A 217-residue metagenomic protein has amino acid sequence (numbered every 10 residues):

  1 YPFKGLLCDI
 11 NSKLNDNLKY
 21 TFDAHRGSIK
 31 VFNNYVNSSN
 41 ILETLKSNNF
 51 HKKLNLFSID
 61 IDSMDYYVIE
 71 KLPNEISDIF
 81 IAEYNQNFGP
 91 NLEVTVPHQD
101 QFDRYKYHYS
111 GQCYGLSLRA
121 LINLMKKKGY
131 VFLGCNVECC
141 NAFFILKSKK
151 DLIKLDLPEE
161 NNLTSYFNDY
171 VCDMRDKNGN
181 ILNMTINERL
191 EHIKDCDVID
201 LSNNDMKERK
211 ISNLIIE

Functional and structural regions predicted by a protein language model:
Y1, T44, N91-E217: Rossmann-like AdoMet/SAM-dependent catalytic core
Y1-S47, L56-I59, Q86-G89, D176-N180: SAM cofactor-binding core of SAM-dependent methyltransferases, primarily the Rossmann-like beta-alpha-beta module
S12-L14, N37-S38, D62-M64, N85-N87 (+2 more regions): Short, solvent-exposed loop/turn segments at secondary-structure junctions
K19-Y20, I69-P73, E93-V94: Short amphipathic alpha-helical segments
I41-H51, E70-N74: Short amphipathic alpha-helix with an adjacent loop that forms part of the alpha/beta core around
K52-S58, I79: Short SAM/SAH-binding signature in class I
S58-V68: Active-site glycine- and acidic-residue-rich loops that bind and position anionic ligands or nucleotide-like cofactors
S77-Q86: Conserved beta-strand signature within the Rossmann-like core of class I S-adenosyl-L-methionine
